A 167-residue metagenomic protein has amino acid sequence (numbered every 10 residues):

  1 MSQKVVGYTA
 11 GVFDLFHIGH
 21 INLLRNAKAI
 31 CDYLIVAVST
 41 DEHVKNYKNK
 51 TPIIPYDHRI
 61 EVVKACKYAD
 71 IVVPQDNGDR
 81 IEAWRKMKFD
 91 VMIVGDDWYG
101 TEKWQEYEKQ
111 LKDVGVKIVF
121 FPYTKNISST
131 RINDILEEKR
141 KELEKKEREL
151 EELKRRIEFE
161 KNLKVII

Functional and structural regions predicted by a protein language model:
M1-I167: Nucleotidyltransferase catalytic core that binds NTPs
